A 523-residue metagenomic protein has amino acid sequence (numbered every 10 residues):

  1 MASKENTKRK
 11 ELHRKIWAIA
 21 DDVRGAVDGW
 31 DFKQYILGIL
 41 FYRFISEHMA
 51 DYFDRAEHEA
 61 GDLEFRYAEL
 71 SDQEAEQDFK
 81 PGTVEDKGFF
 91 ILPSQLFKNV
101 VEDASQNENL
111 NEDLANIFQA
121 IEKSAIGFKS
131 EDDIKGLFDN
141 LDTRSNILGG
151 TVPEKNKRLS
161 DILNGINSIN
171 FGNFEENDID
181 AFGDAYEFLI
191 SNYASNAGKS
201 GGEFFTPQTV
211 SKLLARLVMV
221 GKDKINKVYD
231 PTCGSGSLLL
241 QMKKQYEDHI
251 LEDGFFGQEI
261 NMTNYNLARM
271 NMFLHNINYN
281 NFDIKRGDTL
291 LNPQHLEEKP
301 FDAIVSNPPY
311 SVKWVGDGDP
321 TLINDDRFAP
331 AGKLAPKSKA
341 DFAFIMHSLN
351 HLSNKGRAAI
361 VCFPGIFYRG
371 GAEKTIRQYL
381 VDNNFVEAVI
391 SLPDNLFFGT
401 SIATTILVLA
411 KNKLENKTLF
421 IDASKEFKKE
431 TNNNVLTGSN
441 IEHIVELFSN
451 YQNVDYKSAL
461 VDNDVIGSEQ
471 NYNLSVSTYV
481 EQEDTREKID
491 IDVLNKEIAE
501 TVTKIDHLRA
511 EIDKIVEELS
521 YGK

Functional and structural regions predicted by a protein language model:
M1-L213, L217-V218, N280-T289, S391-N395 (+2 more regions): Non-catalytic, mostly N-terminal accessory regions of nucleic-acid modification and defense proteins
A2-S3, T7, E298-K523: A conserved structural/catalytic subdomain of Rossmann-like adenosyl-cofactor enzymes
D22, G165, I169, F188 (+11 more regions): Conserved, well-folded catalytic cores of nucleic-acid-processing and energy-transducing macromolecular machines
V27, R43, M49, L189 (+12 more regions): Conserved NTP-handling cores and scaffolds of large molecular machines
I36, F182, I225, E252 (+3 more regions): A structure-centric signal for secondary-structure junctions around beta-strands
L114, A181, V228, P336-S338: Glycine-rich, flexible loop segments associated with nucleotide phosphate handling
S200-S306, S311-K313, D317-L322, R327-G332 (+3 more regions): Conserved S-adenosyl-L-methionine
